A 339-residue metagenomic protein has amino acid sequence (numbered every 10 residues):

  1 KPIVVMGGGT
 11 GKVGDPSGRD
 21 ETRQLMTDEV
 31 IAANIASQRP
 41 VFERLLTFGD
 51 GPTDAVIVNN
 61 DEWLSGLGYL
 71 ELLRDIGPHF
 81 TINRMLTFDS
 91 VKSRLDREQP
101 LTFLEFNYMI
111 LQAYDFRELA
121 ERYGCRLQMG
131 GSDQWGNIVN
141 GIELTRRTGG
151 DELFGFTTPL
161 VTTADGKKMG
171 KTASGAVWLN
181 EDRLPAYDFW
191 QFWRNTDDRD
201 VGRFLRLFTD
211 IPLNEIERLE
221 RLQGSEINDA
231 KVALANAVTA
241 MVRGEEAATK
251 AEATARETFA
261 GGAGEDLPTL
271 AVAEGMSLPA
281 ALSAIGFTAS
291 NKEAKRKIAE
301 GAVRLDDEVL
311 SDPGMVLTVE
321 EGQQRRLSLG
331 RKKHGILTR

Functional and structural regions predicted by a protein language model:
K1-Q134, V139-I142, G149-F154, K167: NTP-dependent nucleotidyl-transfer catalytic core
R147-R339: Conserved nucleotide- and phosphate/pyrophosphate-binding catalytic cores in adenylate/nucleotidyl-handling enzymes
